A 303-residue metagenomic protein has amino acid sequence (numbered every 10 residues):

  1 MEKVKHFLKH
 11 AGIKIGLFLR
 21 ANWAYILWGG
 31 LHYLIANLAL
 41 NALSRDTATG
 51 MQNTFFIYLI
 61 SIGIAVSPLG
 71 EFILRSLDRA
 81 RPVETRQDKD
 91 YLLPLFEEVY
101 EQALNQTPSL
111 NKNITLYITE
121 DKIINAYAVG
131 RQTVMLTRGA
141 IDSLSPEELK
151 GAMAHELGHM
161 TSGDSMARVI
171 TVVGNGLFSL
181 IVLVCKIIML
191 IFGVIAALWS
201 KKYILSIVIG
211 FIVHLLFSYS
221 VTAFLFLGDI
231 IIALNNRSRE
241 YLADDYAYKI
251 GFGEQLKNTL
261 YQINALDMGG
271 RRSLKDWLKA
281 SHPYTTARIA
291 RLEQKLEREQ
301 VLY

Functional and structural regions predicted by a protein language model:
M1-I123, L177-S238, A265-G269, R298-Y303: Hydrophobic or amphipathic, alpha-helical segments that drive membrane association/targeting
Q106-G130, I232-N236, L242, A247-Y303: Active-site-proximal gating segments in proteases and membrane effectors
K122-P146: Active-site scaffold of zinc-dependent metalloenzymes
L136, G151-H159, G163-D164, A243-D244: Active-site recognition of the HExxH zinc-binding catalytic motif
E148-L149, R168: Conserved catalytic/dimerization core of cyclic nucleotide/dinucleotide signaling enzymes
L157-G176, F252-G253: Catalytic Zn2+-binding segment of zinc metalloproteases
